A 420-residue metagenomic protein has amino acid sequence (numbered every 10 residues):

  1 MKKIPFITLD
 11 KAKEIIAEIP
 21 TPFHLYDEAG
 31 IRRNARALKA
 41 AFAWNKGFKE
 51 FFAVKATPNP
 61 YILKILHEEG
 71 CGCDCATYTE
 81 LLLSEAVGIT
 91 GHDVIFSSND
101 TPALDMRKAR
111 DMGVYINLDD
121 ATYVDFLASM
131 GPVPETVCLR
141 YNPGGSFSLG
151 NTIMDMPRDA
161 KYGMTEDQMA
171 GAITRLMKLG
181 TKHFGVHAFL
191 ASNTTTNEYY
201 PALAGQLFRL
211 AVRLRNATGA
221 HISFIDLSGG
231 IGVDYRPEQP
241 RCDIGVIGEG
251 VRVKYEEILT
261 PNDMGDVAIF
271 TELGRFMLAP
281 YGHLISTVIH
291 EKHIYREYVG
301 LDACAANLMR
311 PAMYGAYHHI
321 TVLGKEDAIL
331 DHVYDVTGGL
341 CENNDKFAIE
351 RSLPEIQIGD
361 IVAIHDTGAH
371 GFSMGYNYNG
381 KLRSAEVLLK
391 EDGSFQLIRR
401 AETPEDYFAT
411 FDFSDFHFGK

Functional and structural regions predicted by a protein language model:
M1-I116, A121-S129, V133-E135, A170 (+5 more regions): A charged N-terminal "starter" segment
I31, K55, T77, A109 (+6 more regions): Conserved, mostly hydrophobic/aromatic
P58-Y61, L83, D125, S146-F147 (+6 more regions): Flexible loop/turn segments at secondary-structure boundaries
G72, I95, N117, C138-R140 (+8 more regions): Structured core elements
P132-S146: Glycine-rich, aromatic-flanked loop segments that form ligand/cofactor-binding clefts across common enzyme folds
P143-I289: Active-site loop/helix belt of alpha/beta enzymes
M264-K420: Charged (often Lys/Glu-rich) extended helix/loop segments that serve as interaction or gating elements
